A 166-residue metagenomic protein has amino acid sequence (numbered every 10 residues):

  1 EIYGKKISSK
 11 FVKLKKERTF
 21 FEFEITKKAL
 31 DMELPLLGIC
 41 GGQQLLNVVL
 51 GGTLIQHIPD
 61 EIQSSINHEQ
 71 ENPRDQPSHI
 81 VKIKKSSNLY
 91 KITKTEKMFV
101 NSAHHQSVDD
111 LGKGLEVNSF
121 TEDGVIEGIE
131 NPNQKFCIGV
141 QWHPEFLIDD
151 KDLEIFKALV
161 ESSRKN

Functional and structural regions predicted by a protein language model:
E1, T53-H57: Short, solvent-exposed beta-strand-terminating loops
E1-I7: Short, flexible, mixed-charge acidic loops at enzyme active sites
G4, G38, G42, G51-G52 (+3 more regions): Glycine-centered flexibility sites
S8-V12: Glycine-rich tight-turn/loop motif centered on a GG-T
L14-L34, P59-N166: Amide-donor transfer/coupling interface in amidating biosynthetic enzymes
K27-T53: Catalytic nucleophile loop
